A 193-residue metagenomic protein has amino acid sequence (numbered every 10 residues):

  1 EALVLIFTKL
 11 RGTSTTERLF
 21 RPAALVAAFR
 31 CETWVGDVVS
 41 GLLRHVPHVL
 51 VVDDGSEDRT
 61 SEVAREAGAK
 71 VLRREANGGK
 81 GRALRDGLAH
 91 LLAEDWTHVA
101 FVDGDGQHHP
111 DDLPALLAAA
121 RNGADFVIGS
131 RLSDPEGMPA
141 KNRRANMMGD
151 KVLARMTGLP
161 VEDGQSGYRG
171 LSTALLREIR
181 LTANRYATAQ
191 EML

Functional and structural regions predicted by a protein language model:
E1-T15: N-terminal membrane-anchoring/stem segments of glycan-assembly enzymes
R21-A23, E191: Cell-envelope/extracellular polymer assembly enzymes that use nucleotide-activated donors
A23-A27, L50, R73: Short hydrophobic beta-strand elements that form part of the catalytic alpha/beta core underpinning NDP-sugar/donor
F29-H45: Short, well-formed alpha-helical segments that are part of the catalytic scaffolds of diverse glycosyltransferases
T33-D37, D58-A67: Acidic helix N-cap motif at the loop->helix transition within catalytic regions of sugar-transfer enzymes
D53-S61, G106: A conserved acidic beta->alpha catalytic loop
E75-A93, H98, P110-Y186: Acceptor/aglycone-binding surface of glycosyltransferases and processive sugar-polymer synthases
